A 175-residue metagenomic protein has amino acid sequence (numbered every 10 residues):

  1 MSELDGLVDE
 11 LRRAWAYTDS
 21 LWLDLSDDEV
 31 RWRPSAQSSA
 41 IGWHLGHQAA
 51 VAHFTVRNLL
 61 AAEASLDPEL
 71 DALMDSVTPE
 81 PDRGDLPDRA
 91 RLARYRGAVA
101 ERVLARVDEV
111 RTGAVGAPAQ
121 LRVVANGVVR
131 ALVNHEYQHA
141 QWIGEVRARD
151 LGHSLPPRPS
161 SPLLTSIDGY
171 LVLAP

Functional and structural regions predicted by a protein language model:
M1-D9, E80-P87: Short, charged, low-complexity loops and linkers
V8-R12, D19, D27-S76, G116-P175: Short, contiguous alpha-helical
R12-W15, D19, G97-L104: Hydrophobic core segments within long, regular secondary-structure runs in both alpha- and beta-rich folds
F54, L73, Y95-A98, R102: Generic beta-strand or strand-like secondary-structure segments
D82-A98: A short, structured beta-strand-centered segment in the mid-to-C-terminal lobe of catalytic cores from group-transfer
